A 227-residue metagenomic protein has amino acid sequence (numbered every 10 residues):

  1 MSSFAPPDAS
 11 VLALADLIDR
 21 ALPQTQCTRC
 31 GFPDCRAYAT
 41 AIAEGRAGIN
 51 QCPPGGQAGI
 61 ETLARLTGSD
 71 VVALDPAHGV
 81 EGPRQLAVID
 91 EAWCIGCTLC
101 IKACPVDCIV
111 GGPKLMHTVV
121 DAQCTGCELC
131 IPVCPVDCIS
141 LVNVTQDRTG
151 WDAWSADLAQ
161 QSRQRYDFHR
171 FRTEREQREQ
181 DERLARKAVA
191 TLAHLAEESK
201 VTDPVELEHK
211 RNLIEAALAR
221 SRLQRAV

Functional and structural regions predicted by a protein language model:
S2-R29, R36-A77: Signature of N-terminal electron-transfer/Fe-S-associated modules in redox systems
S3-D8, G82, Q123, L129-V227: Flanking helices and flexible, charged tails adjoining ferredoxin-like Fe-S electron-transfer domains in multi-subunit
L14-Q24, R46-P54, A73-G96, I101 (+2 more regions): Ferredoxin-like iron-sulfur electron-transfer modules
T25-T28, T62, T67, T98 (+7 more regions): Residue-identity detector for threonine
G31, C104: Short alpha-helical DNA-recognition segment
